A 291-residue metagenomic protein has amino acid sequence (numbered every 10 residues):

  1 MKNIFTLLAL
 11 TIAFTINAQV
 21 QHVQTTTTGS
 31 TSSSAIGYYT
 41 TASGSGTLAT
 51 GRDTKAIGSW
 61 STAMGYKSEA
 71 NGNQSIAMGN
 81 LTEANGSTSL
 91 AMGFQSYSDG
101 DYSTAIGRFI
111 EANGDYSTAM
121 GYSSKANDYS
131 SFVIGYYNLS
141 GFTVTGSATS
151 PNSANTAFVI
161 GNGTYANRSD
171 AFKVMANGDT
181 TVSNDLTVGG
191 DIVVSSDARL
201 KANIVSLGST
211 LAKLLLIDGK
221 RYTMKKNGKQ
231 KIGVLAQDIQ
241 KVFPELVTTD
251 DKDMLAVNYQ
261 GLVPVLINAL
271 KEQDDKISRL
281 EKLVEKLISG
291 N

Functional and structural regions predicted by a protein language model:
M1-Q21, L280, L287, N291: Bacterial Sec-dependent N-terminal signal peptides
F5, A9-T11, T15, S153 (+2 more regions): A generic structural signal for short, non-catalytic loop/turn and secondary-structure boundary residues
A18-T187: Periodic small-residue-enriched repeat registers in elongated scaffold domains
G178-Y259, K276-N291: C-terminal intramolecular chaperone/autoprocessing and neck/assembly modules of extracellular spikes and adhesins
